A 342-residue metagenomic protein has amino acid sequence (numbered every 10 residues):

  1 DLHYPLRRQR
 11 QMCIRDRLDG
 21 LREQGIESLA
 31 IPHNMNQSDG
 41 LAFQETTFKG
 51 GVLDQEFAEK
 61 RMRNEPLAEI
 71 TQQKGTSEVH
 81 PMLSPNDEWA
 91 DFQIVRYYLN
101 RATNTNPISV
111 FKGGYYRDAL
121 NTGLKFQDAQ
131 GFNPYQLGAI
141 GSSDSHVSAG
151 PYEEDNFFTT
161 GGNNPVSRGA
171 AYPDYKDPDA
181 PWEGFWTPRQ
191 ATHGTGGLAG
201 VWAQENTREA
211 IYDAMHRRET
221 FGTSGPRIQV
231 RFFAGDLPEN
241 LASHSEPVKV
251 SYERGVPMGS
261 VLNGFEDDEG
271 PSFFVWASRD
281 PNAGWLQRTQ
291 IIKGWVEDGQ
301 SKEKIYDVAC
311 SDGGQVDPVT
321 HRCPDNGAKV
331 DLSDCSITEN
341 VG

Functional and structural regions predicted by a protein language model:
D1-R10, I14: Single conserved hydrophobic/aromatic residue that forms the stacking wall/gate of nucleotide- or nucleobase-binding
D16, R22-S28, N34-K49, L53-G342: C-terminal functional module detector
